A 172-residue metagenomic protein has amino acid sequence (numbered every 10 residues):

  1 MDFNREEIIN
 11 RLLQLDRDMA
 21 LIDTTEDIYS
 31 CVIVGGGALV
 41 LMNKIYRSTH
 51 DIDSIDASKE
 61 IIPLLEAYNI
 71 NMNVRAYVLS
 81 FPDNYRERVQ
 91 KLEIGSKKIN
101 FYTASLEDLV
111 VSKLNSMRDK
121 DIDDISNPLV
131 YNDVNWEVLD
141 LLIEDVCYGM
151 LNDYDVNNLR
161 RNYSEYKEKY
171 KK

Functional and structural regions predicted by a protein language model:
M1-K172: Compositionally biased terminal segments of proteins
